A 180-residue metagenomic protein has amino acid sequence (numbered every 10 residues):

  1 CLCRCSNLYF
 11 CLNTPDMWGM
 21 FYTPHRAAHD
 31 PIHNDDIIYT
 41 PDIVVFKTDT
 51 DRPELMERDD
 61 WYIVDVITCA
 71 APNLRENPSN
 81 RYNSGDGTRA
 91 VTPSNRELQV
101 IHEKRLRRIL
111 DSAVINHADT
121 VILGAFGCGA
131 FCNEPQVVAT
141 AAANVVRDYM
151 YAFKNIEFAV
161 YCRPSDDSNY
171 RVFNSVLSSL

Functional and structural regions predicted by a protein language model:
C1-L180: Macrodomain-like recognition of ADP-ribose-binding/processing modules
